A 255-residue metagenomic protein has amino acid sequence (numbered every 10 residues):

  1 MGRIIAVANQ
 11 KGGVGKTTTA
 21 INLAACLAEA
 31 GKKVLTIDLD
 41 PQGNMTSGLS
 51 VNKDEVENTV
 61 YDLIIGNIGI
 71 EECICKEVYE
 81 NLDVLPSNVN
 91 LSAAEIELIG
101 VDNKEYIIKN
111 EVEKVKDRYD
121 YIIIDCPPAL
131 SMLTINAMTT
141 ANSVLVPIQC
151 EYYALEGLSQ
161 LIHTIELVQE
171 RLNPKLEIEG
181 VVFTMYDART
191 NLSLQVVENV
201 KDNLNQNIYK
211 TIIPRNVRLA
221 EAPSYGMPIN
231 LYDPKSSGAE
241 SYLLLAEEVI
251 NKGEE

Functional and structural regions predicted by a protein language model:
M1-E255: P-loop NTP-binding core
